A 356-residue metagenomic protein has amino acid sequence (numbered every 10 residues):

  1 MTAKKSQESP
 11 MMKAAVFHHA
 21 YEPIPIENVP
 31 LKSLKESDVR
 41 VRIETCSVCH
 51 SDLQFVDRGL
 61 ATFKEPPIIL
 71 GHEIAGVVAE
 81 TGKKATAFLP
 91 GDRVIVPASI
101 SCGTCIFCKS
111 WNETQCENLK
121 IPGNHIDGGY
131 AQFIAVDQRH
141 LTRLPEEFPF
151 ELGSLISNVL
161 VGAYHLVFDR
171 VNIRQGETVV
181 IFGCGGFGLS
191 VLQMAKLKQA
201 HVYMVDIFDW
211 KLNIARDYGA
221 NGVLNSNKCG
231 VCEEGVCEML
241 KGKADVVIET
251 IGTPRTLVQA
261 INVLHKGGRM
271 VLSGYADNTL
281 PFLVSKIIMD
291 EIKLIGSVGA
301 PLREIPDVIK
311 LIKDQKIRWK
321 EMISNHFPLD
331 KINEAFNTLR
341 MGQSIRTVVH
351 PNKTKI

Functional and structural regions predicted by a protein language model:
T2-P10, V258-N262, L302-I356: C-terminal hydrophobic helical "lid"/dimerization subdomain of Rossmann-like NAD(P)H-dependent oxidoreductases
A20, F208, A276, A300: Residues in the short beta-alpha loop(s) of Rossmann-like NAD(P)-binding domains
K32-C46, G59-I106, P145-F148: Glycine-rich beta-strand-centered segment in the early N-terminal region that forms part of a ligand/cofactor-binding
C102-F182, K320: NAD(P)H dinucleotide-binding glycine-rich loop of Rossmann-like/cofactor-binding domains, especially the beta1-alpha1
E146-C229, G235: Mid-domain Rossmann-like dinucleotide-binding core that forms the NAD(H)/NADP(H) cofactor-binding site
V171, N213-K293, K355-I356: Glycine-rich cofactor phosphate-binding loops and adjacent beta1-alpha1 units of small-molecule cofactor enzyme domains
